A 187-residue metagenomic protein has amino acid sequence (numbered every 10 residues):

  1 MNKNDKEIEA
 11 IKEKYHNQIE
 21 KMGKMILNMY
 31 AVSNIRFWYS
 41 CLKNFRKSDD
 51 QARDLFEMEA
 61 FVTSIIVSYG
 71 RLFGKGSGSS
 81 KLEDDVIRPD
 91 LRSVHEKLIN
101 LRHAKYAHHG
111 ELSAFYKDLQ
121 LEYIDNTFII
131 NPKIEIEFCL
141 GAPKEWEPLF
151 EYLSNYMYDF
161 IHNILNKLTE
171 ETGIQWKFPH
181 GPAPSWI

Functional and structural regions predicted by a protein language model:
M1-K97, L112, K117-Q120, T127-I187: Amphipathic alpha-helical interface segments
H103-A107: Long, charged low-complexity segments
